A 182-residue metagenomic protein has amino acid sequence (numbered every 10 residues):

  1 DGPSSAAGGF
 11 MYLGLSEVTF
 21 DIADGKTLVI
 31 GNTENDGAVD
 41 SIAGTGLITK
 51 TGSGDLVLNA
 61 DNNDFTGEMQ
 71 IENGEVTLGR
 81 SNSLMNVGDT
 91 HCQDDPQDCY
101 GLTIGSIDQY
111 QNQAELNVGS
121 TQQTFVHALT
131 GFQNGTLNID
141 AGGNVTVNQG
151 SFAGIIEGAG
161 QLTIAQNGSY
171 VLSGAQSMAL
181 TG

Functional and structural regions predicted by a protein language model:
D1-G182: Beta-strand-rich extracellular passenger or scaffold domains
